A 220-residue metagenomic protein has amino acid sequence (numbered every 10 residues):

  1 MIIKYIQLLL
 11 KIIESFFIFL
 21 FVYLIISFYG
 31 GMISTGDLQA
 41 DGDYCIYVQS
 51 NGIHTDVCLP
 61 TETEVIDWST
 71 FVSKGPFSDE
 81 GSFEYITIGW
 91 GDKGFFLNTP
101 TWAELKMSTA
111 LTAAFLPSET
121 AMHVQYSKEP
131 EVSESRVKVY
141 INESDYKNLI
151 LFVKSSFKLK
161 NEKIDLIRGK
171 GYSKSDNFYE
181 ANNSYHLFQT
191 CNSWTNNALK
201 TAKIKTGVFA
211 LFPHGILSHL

Functional and structural regions predicted by a protein language model:
M1-I12, S34-Q39, T63-E80: N-terminal short leaders/motifs
I2-F28, G36, S155-L220: Activation targets extended, charge/polar-rich intrinsically disordered C-terminal tails
F28-N51: Alpha-helical transmembrane signal-anchor/signal-peptide segments
I46-Y140: Glycine-rich catalytic cores of cysteine/serine-nucleophile enzymes that process amide/ester linkages in cell-envelope
V132-N142, Y179-H186: Second-shell loop/turn segments in exported
R136-S156, N161: Internal catalytic-core helix/loop-beta-alpha segment that presents or stabilizes conserved functional determinants
